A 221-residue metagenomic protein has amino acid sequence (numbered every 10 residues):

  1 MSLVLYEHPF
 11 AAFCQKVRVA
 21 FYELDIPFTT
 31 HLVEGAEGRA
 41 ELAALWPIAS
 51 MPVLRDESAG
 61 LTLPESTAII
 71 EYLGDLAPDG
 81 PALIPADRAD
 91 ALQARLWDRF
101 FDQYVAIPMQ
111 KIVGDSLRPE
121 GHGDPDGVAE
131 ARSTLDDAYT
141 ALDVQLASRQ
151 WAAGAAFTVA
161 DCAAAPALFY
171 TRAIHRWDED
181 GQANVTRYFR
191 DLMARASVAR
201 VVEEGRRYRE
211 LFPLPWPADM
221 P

Functional and structural regions predicted by a protein language model:
M1-A129, D219-M220: GST-like domain detector, emphasizing the conserved glutathione-binding G-site in the N-terminal thioredoxin-like
A36, F157, R207: Positions that flank functional sites
A44, P85, A164, A194 (+1 more regions): Phosphate-coordinating loops and pocket residues in cytosolic domains that bind phosphorylated ligands
A68, A89, N184, S197 (+1 more regions): Residue-level recognition of oxygen-bearing side chains
G74, A167-L168, V202: Active-site-flanking alpha-helical
F101-A196: GST-like fold's C-terminal all-alpha helical module
E204-P221: Acidic/histidine-enriched, glycine/proline-rich intrinsically disordered or flexible terminal extensions
